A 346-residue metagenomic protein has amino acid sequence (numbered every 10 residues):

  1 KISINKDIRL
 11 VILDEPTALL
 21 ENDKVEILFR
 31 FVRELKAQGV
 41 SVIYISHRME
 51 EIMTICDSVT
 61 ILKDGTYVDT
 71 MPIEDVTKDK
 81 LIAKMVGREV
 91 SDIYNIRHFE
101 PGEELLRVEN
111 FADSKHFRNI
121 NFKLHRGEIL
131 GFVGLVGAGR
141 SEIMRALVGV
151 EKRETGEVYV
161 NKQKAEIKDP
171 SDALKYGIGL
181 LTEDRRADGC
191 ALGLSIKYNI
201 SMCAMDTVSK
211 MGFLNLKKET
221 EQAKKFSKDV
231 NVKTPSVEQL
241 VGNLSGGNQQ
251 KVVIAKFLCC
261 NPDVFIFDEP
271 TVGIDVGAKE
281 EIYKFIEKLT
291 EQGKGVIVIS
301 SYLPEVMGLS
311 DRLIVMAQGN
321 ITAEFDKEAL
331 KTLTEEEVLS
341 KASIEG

Functional and structural regions predicted by a protein language model:
K1-G346: Glycine-rich phosphate-binding loops of nucleotide-dependent enzymes
